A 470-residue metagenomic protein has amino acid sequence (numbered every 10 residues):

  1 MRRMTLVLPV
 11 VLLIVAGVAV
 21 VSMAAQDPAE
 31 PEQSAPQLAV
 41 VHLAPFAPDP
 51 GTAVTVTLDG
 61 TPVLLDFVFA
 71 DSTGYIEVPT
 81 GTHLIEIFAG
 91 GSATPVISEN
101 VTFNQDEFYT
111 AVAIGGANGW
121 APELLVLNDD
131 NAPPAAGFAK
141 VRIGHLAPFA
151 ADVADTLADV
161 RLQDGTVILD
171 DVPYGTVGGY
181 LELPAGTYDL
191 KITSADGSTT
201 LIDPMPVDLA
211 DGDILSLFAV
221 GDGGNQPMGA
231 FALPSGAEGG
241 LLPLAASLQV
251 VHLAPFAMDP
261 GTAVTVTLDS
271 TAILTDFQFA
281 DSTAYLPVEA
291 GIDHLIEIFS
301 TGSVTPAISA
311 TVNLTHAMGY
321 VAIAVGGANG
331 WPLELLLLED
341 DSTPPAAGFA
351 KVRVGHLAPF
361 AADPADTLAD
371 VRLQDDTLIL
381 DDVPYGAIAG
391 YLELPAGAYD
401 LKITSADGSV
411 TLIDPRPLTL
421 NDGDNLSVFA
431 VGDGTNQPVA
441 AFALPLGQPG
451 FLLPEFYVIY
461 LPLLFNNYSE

Functional and structural regions predicted by a protein language model:
M1-L8: Bacterial N-terminal signal peptides that target proteins for export
P9-A19: Bacterial N-terminal signal peptides
P9-V10, G326, N466: A generic structural signal for solvent-exposed, polar alpha-helical segments
M23-V458: Intrinsically disordered, low-complexity polar regions and short flexible loop motifs
L453-E470: C-terminal cell-surface addressing/anchoring modules of secreted/extracellular proteins
